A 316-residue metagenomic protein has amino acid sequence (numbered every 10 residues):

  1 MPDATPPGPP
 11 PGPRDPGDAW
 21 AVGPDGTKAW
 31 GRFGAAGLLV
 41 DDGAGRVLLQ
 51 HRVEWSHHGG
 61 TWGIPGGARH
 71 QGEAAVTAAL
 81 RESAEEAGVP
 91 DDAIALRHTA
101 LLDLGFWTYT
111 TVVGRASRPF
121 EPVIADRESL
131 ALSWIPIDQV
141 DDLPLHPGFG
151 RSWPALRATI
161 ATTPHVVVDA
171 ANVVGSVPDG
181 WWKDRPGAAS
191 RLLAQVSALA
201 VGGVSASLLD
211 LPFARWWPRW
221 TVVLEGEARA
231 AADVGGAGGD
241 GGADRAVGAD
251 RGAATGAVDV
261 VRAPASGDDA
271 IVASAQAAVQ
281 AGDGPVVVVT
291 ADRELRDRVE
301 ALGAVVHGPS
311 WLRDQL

Functional and structural regions predicted by a protein language model:
P2-L39: Acidic, metal-coordinating catalytic segment for phosphate/diphosphate chemistry, firing primarily on the Nudix
R32-A35, T108, W216-P218: Short, basic and Ser/Thr-rich N-terminal targeting/leader segments
A35-L39, P164-D169: Short, hydrophobic/glycine-enriched beta-strand segments
R46-V47: Entry beta-strands of beta-propeller and related beta-repeat scaffolds
S56-G60: A conserved beta-turn-beta hairpin within the catalytic core of GNAT-like acetyltransferases that forms part
W62-G72, W181: Short histidine-centered catalytic/ligand-binding loop motif
A68-A161: Unchanged
T162-V168, G175-L316: Nuclease catalytic cores that cleave nucleic-acid phosphodiester bonds, predominantly acidic two-metal-ion
